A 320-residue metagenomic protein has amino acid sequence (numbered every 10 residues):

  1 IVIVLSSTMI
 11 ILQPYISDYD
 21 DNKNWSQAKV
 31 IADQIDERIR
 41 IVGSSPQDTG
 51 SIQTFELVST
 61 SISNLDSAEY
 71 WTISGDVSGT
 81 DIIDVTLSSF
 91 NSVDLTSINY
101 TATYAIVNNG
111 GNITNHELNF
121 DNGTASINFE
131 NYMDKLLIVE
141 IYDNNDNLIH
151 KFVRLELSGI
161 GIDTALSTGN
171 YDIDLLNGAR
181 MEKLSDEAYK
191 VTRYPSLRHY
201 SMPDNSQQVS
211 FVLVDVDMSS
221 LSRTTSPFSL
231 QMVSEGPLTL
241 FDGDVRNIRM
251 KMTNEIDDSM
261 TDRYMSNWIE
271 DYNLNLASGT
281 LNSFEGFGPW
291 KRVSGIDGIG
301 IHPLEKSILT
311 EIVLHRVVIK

Functional and structural regions predicted by a protein language model:
I3-A32: Aliphatic-rich helix starts adjacent to a transmembrane/signal segment
L12, Q53-F55, F211, M250: Generic structural hydrophobic/aromatic packing signal, biased to beta-strands
I31-P46: N-terminal alpha-helical signal peptides/signal-anchor transmembrane segments
S44-L65: Short, glycine/small-hydrophobic-rich surface segments
G50-I52, Y70, N247: A generic structural signal for beta-strand entry/edge sites
N64-W71, D76: N-terminal ectodomain recognition module in secreted, GPI-anchored, and membrane glycoproteins
S74-K320: Intrinsically disordered, low-complexity regions enriched in Pro/Ser/Thr/Gly and acidic residues
